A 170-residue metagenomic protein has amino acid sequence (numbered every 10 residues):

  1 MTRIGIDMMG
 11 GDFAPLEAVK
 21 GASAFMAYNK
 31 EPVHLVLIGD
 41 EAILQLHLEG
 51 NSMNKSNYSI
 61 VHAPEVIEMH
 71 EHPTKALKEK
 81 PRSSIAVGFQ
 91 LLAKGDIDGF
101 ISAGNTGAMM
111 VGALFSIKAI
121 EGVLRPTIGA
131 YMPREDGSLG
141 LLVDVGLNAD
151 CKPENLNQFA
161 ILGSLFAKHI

Functional and structural regions predicted by a protein language model:
M1-A103, A108-F115, K168-I170: Contiguous, glycine/small-aliphatic-enriched amphipathic segments in soluble metabolic enzymes
P15, M110, E121, K152-L156: Alpha-helix N-cap/helix-start motif
V33-L35, I117, I128, F159-A160: Short, charged/polar low-complexity linear motifs in solvent-exposed/disordered segments
Q45, P133-R134, L156: Non-catalytic structural scaffold of enzyme domains
M110-V145: Short, acidic/small-residue loops that bind anionic groups at enzyme active sites
R125-A130, L142-D144, A149-C151, N155-H169: Active-site glycine-rich loop that binds ribose-phosphate moieties when present
